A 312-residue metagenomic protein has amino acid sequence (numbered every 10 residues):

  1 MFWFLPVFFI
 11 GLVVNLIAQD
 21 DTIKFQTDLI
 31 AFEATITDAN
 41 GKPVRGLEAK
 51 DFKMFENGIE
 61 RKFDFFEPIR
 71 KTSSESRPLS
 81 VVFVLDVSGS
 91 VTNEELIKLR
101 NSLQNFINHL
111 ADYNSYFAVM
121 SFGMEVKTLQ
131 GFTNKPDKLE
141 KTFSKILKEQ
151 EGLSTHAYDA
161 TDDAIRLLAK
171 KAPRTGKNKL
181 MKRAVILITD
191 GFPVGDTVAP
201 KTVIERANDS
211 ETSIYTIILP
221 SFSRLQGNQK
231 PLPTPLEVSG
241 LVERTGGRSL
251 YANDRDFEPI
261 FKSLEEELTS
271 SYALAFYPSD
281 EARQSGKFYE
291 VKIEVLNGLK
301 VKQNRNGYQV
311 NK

Functional and structural regions predicted by a protein language model:
W3-N15: Bacterial N-terminal signal peptides
A18-K312: Scaffold/interface architecture of coatomer-like assemblies
